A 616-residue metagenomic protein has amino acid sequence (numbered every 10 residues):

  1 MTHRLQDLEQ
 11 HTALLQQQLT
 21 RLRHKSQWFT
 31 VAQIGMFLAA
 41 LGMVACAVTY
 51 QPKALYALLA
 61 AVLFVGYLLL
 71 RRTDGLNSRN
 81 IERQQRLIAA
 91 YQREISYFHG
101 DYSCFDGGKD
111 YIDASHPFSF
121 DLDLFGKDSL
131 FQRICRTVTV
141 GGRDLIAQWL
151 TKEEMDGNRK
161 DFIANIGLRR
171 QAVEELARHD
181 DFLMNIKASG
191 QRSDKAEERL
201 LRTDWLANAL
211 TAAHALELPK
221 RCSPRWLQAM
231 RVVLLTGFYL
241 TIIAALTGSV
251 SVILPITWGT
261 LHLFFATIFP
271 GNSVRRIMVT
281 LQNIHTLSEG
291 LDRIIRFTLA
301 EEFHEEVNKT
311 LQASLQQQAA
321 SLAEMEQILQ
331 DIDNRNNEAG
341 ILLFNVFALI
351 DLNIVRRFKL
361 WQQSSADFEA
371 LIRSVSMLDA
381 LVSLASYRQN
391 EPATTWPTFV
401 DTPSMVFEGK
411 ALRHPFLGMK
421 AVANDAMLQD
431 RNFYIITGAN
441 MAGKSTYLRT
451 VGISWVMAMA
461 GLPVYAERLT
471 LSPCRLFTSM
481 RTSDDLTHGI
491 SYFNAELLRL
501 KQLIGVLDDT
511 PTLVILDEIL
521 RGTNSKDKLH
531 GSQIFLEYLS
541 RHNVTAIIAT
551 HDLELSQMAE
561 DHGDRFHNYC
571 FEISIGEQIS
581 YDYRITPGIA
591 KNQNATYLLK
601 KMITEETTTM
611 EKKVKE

Functional and structural regions predicted by a protein language model:
M1-A439, Y447-R475, L498-R499, R541: Alpha-helical coupling/stalk and coiled-coil linker elements that connect catalytic or binding modules and transmit
P255, L263, L384-E616: ATPase nucleotide-binding head domains, primarily ABC-like/P-loop NTPase cores
